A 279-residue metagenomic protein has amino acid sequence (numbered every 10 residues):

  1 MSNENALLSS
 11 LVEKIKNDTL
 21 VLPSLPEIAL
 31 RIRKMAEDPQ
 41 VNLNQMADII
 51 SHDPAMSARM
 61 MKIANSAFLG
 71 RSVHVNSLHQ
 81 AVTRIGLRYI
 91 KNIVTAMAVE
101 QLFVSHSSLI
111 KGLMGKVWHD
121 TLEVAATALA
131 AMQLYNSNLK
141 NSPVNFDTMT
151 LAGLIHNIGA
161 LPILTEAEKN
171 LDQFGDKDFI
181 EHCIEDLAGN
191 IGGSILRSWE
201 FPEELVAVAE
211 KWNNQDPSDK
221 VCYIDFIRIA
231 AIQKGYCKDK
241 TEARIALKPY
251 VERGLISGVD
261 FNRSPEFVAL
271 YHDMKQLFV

Functional and structural regions predicted by a protein language model:
M1-I155, P162-K169, G175-K177, C183 (+1 more regions): Conserved alpha-helical "signature site" that marks functionally important helical segments or helix/loop junctions
N3-K14, R253-V279: Terminal helices and disordered tails flanking the catalytic cores of nucleotide-processing hydrolases
E242-G258: Short helix/strand-capping connector loops at secondary-structure junctions
